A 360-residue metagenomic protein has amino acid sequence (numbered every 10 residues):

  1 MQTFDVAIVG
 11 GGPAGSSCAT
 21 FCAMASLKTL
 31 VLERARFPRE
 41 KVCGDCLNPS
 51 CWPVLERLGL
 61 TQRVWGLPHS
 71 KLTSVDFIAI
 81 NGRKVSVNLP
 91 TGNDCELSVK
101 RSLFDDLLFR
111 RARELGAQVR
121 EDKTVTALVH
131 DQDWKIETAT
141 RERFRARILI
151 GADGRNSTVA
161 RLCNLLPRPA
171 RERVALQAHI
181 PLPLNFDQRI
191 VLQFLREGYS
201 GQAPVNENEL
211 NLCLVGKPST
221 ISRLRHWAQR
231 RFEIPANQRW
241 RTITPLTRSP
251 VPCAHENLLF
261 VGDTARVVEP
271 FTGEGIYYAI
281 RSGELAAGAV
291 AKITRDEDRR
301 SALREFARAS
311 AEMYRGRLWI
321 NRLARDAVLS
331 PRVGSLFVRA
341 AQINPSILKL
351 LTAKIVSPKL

Functional and structural regions predicted by a protein language model:
M1-G12: Beta1/beta-strand and adjacent pyrophosphate-binding region of the FAD-binding site in flavoprotein oxidoreductases
G15-S16: N-terminal Rossmann-fold NAD(P) dinucleotide-binding loop
A23-C43: Glycine-rich FAD pyrophosphate-binding loop
R36-E56: Conserved N-terminal glycine-rich FAD pyrophosphate-binding loop of Rossmann-like flavoproteins
R57-D106: A conserved beta-strand/loop capping segment in the N-terminal third of enzymes that catalyze redox or closely related
L67, T126-A127, R143, P218-V290 (+2 more regions): FAD/FMN-dependent oxidoreductases across multiple families
R111-A236: Predominantly flavin-linked oxidoreductase catalytic cores and closely associated redox partners
A291-L360: C-terminal helical "tail/cap" subdomain of flavin- and related membrane-associated enzymes
